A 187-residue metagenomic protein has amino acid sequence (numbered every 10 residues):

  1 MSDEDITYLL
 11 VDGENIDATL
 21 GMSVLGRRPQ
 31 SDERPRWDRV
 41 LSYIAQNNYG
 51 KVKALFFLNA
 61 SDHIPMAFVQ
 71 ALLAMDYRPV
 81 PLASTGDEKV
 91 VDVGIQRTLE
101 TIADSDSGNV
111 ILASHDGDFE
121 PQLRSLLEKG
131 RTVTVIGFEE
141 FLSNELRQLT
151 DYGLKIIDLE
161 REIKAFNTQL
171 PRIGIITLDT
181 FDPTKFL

Functional and structural regions predicted by a protein language model:
M1-K89, E128, T132: Domain-level signal for Mg2+-assisted phosphodiester chemistry and nucleotide/NA-binding surfaces in nucleic-acid
D62-L187: Nuclease catalytic cores that cleave nucleic-acid phosphodiester bonds, predominantly acidic two-metal-ion
